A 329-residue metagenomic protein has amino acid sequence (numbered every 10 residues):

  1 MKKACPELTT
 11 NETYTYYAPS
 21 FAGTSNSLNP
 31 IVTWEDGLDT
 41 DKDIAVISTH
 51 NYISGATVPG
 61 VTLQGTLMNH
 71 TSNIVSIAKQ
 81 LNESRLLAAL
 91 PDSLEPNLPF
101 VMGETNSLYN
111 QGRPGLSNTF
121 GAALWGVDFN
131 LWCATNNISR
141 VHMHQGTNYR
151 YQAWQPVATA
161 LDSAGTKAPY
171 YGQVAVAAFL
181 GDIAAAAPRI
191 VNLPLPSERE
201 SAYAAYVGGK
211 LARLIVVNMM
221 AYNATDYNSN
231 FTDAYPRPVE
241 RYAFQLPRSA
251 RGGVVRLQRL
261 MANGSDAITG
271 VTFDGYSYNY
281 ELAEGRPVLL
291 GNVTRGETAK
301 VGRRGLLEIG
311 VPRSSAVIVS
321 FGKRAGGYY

Functional and structural regions predicted by a protein language model:
M1-G126, N136: Noncatalytic carbohydrate-binding groove/subsite architecture in carbohydrate-active enzymes
A18-G23, T49-I53, G103-N106, H144-T147 (+3 more regions): Active-site-proximal beta-strand/loop segments in catalytic clefts of secreted hydrolases
I47, E104, C133, Q173 (+2 more regions): Conserved, mostly hydrophobic/aromatic
Y109-A202, G208-K210: Aromatic/acidic polysaccharide-binding cleft in carbohydrate-active enzymes
P194-A250, L257-G264, S314-V317: Carbohydrate-binding surface patches
Q245-V293: Solvent-exposed beta-hairpin/edge-strand motifs
Y278-Y329: C-terminal beta-strand-rich structural cap/linker in extracellular carbohydrate-active enzymes
